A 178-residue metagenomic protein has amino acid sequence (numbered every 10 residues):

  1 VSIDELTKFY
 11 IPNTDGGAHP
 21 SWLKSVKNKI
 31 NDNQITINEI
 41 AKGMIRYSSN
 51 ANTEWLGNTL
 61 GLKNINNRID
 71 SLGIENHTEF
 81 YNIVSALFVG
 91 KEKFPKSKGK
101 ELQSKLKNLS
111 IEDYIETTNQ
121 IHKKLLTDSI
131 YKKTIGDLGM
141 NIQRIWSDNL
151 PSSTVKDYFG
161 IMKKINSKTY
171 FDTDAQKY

Functional and structural regions predicted by a protein language model:
V1-V89: Active-site-adjacent loops and short helices of periplasmic peptidoglycan-processing enzymes
I3-L23, K105-Y114, L126-I135: Short charge-dense sequence patches
I35, L60-K63, F94, L109 (+2 more regions): Short coil/turn linker and secondary-structure boundary residues
G43-M44, G99-K107, Y114, I121-H122 (+4 more regions): Active-site-proximal alpha-helical segments within enzyme catalytic domains
N58, I65-R68, I74, T78-N108 (+1 more regions): Amphipathic alpha-helical interface segments
